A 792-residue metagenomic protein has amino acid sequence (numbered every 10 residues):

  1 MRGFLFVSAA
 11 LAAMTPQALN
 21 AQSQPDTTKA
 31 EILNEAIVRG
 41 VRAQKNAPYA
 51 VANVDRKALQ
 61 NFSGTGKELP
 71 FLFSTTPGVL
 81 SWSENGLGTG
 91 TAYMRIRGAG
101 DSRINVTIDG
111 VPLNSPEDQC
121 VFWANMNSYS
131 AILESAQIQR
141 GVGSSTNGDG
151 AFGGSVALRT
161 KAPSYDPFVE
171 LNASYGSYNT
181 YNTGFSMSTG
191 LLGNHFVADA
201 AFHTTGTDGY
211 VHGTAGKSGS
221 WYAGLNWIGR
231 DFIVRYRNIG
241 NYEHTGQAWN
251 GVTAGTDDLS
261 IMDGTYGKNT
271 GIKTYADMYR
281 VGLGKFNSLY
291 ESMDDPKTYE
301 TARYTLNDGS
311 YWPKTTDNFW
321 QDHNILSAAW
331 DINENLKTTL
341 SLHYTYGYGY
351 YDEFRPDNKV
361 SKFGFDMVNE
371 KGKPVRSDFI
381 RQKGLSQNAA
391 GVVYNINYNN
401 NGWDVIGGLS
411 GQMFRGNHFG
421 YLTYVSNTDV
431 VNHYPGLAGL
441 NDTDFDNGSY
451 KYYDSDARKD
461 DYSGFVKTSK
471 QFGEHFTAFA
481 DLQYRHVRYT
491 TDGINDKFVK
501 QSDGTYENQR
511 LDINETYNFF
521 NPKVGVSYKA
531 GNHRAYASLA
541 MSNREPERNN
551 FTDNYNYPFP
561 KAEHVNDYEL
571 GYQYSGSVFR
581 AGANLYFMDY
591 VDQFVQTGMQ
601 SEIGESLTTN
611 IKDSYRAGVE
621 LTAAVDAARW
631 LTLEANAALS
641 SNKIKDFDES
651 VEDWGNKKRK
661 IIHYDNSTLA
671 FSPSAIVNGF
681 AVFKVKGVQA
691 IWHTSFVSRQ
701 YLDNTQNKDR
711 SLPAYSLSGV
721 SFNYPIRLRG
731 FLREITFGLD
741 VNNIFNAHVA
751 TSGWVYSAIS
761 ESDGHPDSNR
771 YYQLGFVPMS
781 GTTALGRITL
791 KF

Functional and structural regions predicted by a protein language model:
Q22-N61, D101, R580, N584: Short, acidic, small-residue-rich periplasmic hinge/interaction motif at the N-terminus of Gram-negative outer-membrane
P70-P112, E134: Extracytoplasmic beta-strand/coil segments of soluble accessory domains associated with Gram-negative outer-membrane
P112-R140, R159: Short acidic/polar hinge/loop motifs at secondary-structure boundaries that mediate gating or recognition
Y175-G206, V211-E291, N324-N333: Transmembrane beta-barrel wall of Gram-negative outer-membrane proteins
R235-I325, D352-R381, G436-A438, T443-F445: Acidic/polar loop-and-plug regions of large Gram-negative outer-membrane beta-barrel proteins
Q387, D404, S410-F414, Y434 (+5 more regions): Structural signature of Gram-negative outer-membrane beta-barrels, strongest in the C-terminal barrel of TonB-dependent
E474, F587-D589, T609-N704, R787-K791: Gram-negative outer-membrane beta-barrel transporters
L633, A638-K643, F696-L702, P725-F792: C-terminal beta-signal and adjacent terminal beta-strands/loops of Gram-negative outer-membrane beta-barrel proteins
